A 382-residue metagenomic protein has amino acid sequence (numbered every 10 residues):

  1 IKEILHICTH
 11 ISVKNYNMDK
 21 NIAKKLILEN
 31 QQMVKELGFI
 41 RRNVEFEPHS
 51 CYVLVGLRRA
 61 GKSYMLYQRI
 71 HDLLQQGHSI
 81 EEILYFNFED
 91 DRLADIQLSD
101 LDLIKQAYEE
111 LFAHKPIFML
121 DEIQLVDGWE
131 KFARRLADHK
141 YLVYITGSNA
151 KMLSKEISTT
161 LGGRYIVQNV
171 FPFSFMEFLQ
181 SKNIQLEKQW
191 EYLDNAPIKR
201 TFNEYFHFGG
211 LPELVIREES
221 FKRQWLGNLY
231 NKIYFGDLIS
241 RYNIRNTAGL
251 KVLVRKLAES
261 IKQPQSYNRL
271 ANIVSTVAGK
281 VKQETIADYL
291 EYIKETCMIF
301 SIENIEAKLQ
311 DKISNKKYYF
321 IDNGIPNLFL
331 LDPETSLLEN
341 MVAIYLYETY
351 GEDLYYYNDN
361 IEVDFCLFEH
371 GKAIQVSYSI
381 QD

Functional and structural regions predicted by a protein language model:
E3-V13, D19-Q31, A150, E156-Q263: Interdomain motor-coupling "hinge/lid" segment immediately C-terminal to the ATP-binding subdomain of NTP-driven enzymes
Y16, E82, E219-H370: Accessory nucleic acid-recognition modules appended to NTPase machines
N30-H49: Pre-Walker A adenine-sensing motif
L54: Hydrophobic anchor at the beta1->P-loop junction of P-loop NTPases
R58-R59: Walker A (P-loop) phosphate-binding loop of P-loop NTPases
K62-S63: Conserved lysine of the Walker
L84-H114: Short glycine-rich substrate-engagement loop in P-loop NTPases that contacts/grips substrate
F112-W129: Conserved P-loop NTPase "ATPase switch" module shared by AAA+ and STAND
